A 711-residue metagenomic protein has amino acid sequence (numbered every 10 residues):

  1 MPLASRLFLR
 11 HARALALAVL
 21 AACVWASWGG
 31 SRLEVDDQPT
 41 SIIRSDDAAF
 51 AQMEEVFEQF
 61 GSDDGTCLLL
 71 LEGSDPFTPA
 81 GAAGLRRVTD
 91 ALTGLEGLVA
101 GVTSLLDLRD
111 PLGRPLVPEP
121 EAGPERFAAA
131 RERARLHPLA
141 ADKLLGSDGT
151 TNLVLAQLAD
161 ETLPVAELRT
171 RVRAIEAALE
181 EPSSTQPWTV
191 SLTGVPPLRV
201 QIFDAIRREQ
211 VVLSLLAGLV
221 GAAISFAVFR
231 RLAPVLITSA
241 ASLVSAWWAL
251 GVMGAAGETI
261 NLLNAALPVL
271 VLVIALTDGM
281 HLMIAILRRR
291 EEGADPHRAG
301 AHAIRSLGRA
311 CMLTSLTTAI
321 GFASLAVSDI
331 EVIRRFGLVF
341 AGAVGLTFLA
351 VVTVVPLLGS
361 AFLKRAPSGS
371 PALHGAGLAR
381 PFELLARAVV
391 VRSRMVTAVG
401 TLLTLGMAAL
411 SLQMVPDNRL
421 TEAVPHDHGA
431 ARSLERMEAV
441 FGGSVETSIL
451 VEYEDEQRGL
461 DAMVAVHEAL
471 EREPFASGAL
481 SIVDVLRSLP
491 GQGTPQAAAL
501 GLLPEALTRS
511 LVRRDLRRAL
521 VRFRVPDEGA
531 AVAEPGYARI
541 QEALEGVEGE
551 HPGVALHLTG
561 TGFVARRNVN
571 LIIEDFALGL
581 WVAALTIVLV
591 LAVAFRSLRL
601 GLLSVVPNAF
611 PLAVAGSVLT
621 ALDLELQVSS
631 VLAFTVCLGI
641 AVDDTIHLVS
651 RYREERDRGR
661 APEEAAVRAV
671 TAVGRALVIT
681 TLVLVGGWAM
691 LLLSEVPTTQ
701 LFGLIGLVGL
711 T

Functional and structural regions predicted by a protein language model:
M1-D37, S41, E55, D160-A166 (+3 more regions): Membrane-embedded transmembrane helical bundles of large multi-pass transporters/channels
M1-V228, L232-A233, H374-A577, W581: Feature of extramembrane
